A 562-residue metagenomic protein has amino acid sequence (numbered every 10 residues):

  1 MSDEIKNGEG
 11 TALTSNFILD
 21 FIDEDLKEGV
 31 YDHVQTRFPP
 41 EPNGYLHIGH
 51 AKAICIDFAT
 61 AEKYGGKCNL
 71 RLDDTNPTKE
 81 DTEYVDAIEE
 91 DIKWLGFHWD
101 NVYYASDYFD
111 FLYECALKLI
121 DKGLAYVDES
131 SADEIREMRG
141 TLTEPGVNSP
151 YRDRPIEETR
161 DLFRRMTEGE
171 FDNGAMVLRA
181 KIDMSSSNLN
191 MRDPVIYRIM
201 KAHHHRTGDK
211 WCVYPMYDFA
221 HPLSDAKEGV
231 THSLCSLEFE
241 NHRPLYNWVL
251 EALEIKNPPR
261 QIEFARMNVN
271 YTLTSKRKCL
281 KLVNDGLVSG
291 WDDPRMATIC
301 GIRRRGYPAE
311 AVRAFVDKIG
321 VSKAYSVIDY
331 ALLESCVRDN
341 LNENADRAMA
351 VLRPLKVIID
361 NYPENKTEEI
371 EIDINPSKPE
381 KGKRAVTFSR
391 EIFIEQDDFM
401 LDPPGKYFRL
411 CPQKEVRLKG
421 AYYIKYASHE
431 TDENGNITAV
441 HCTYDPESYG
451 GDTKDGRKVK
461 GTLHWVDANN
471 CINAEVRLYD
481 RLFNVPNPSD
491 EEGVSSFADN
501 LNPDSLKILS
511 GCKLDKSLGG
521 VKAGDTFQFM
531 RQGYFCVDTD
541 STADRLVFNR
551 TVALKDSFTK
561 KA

Functional and structural regions predicted by a protein language model:
M1-L13, A562: Basic/polar N-terminal segments that are highly enriched at the extreme N-terminus, encompassing both cleavable
T11-D23, K27-E89, H204-S236: N-terminal catalytic cores of NTP/NDP-binding nucleotidyl/phosphoryl-transfer enzymes
K27-V30, A59-K67, D91-N101, K122 (+3 more regions): Secondary-structure transition/capping motifs at alpha-helix termini and the adjoining loop/turn into the next element
P39-N43, R71-K79, N101-D110, D133 (+5 more regions): Conserved short loop/turn motifs at secondary-structure junctions
D74-N76, T82, Y104, K118-K278 (+3 more regions): Active-site cores that bind ATP or allylic diphosphates and position pyrophosphate for catalysis
Y84-D110, C115-K118, G123-Y126: A glycine-rich helix N-cap at a beta->alpha junction
F239-R243, N247-V249, E310-R313, D317-G320 (+1 more regions): Core subunits and conserved enzymes of cellular information-processing and envelope-translocation systems across
N257-C336: Long, charged, mostly alpha-helical binding arms that flank functional sites
